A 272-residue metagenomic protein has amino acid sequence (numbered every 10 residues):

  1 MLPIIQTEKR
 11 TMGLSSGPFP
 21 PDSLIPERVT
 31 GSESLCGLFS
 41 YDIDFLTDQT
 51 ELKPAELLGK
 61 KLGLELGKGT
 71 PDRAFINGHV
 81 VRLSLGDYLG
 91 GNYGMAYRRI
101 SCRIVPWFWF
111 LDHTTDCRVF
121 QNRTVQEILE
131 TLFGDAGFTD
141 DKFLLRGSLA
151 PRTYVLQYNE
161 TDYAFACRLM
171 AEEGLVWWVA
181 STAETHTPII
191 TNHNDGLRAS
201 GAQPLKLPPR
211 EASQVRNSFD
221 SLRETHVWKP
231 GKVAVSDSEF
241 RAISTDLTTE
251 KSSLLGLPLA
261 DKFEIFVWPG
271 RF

Functional and structural regions predicted by a protein language model:
M1-F272: Amphipathic alpha-helical and helix-coil boundary elements used as assembly and membrane-proximal scaffolds
